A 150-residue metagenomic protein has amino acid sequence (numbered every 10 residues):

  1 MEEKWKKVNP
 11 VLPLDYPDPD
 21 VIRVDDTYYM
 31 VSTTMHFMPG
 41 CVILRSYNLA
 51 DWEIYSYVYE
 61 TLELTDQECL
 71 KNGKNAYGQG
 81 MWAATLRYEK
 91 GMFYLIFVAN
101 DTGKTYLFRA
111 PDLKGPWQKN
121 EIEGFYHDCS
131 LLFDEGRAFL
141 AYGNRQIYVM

Functional and structural regions predicted by a protein language model:
M1-M150: Carbohydrate-active catalytic/glycan-binding domains of CAZyme proteins, especially the secreted or lumenal ectodomains
